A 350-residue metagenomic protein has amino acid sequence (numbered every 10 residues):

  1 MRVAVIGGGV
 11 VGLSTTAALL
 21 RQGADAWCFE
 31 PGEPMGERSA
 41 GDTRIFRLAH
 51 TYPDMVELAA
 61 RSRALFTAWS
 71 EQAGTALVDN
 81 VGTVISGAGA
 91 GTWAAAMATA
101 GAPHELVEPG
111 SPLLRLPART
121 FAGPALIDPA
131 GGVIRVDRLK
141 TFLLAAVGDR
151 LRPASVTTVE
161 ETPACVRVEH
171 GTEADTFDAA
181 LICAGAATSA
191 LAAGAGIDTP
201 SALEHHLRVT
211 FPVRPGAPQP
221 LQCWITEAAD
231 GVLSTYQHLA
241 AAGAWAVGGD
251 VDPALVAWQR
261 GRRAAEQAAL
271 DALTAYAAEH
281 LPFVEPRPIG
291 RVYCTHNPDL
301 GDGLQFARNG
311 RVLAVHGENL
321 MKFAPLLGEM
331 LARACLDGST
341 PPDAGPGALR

Functional and structural regions predicted by a protein language model:
R2-W27: N-terminal Rossmann-like FAD-binding beta1-loop-alpha1 element of flavoenzymes
I6, D175-A187, G328: Short hydrophobic core segments
A17-A18, A76-V78, A186-N309: Active-site substrate-recognition segment that forms the wall of the catalytic cavity or substrate channel
R21-S39: Glycine-rich FAD pyrophosphate-binding loop
T43-A118, A122-P124, S234-T235: Dinucleotide-binding Rossmann-like beta1-alpha1 core, especially the glycine-rich loop that anchors the ADP
P53, E57-L58, S86-G91, A125-L144 (+1 more regions): Short beta-strand to alpha-helix junction loop
R152-R167: A conserved short coil-to-beta-strand element within the FAD-binding core of flavoproteins
L281-R350: C-terminal catalytic lobe of FAD-dependent flavoproteins
